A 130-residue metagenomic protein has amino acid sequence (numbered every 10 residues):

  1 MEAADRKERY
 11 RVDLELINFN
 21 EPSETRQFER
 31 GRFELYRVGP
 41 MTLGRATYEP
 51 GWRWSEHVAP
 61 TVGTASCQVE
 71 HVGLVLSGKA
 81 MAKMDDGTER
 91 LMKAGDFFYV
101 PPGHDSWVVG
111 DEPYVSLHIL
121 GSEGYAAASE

Functional and structural regions predicted by a protein language model:
M1-T47, S55: A short, N-terminal "cap"/entry segment at the start of jelly-roll beta-barrel domains of the cupin/DSBH fold
Y10, N20, P50-W52, G121-E123 (+1 more regions): Glyoxalase I/VOC metalloenzyme domain signal
P40, G87, D111-P113: Short strand-connecting beta-turns/loops that link adjacent beta-strands
M41, P60-D86: Glycine- and acidic-residue-biased ligand/ion/polar-headgroup-sensing regions
R45-A46, Y99-V100, D105, G110-S129: A short hydrophobic beta-strand segment most commonly corresponding to one strand of the jelly-roll/cupin
R45-S66: Conserved short histidine dyad/triad with adjacent acidic residue
R53-W54, G78-K83, S106: Short beta-strand segments in beta-sandwich/barrel cores
M84-G103: Short acidic-glycine-tyrosine-enriched beta hairpin
